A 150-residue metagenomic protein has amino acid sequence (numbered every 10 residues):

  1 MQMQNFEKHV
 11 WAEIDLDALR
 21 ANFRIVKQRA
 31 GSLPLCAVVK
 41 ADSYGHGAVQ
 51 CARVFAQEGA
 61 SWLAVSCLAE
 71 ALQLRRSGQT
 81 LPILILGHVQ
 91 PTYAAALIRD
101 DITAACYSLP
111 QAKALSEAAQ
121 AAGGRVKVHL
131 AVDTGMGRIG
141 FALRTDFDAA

Functional and structural regions predicted by a protein language model:
Q4-F6, V10-E13, A18-R20, G31-A150: Active-site-proximal beta-alpha core segment in soluble small-molecule metabolic enzymes
